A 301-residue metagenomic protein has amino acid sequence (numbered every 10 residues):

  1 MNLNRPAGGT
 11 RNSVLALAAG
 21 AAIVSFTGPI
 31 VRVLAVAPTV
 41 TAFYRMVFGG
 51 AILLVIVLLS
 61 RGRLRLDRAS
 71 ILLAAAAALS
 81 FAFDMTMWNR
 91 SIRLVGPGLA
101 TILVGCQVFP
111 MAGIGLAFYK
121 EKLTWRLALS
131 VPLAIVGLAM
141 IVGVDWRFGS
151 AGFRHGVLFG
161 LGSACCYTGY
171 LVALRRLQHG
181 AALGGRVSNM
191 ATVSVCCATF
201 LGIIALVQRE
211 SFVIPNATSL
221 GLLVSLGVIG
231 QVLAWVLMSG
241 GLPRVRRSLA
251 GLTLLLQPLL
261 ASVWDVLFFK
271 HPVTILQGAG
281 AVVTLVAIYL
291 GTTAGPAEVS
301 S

Functional and structural regions predicted by a protein language model:
M1-F43, A76-L79, M87, W146-R176 (+2 more regions): Glycine-/small-residue-enriched transmembrane alpha-helix faces in small-molecule transporters and effluxers
N2-L3, M46, S219, L254-S301: C-terminal-most transmembrane helix of multi-pass membrane proteins
N12-A22, Y44, R63-W88, V131 (+3 more regions): Loop-to-transmembrane-helix transition segments
V14, A100-C106, L174-A198, Q231-L267: Helix-helix packing/entry segments at the starts of transmembrane helices
L34, T41, R45, S91 (+6 more regions): Hydrophobic/aromatic residues within transmembrane alpha-helices of multi-pass small-molecule transporters
V36-F83, V108-M111, C165-A173, N189-Q208 (+4 more regions): Transmembrane alpha-helices of multi-pass small-molecule transport proteins
V40-A42, M46-A51, N89-L127, S163 (+1 more regions): Specific alpha-helical transmembrane segments that line the substrate/conduction pathway and gating interfaces
L53, V57, I114, L123-D145 (+5 more regions): Hydrophobic transmembrane alpha-helices of multi-pass small-molecule transport proteins
